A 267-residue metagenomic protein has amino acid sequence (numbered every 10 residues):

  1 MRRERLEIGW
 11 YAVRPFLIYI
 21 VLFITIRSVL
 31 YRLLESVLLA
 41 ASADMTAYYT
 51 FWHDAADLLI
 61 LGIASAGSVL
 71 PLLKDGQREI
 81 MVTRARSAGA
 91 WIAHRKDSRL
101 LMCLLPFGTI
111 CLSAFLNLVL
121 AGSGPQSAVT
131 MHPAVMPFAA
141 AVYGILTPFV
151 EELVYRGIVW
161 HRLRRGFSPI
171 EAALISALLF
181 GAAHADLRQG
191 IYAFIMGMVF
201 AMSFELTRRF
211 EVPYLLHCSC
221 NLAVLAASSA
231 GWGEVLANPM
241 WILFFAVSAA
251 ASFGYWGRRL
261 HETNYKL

Functional and structural regions predicted by a protein language model:
M1-G9: Short, Lys/Arg-rich, polar N-terminal cytosolic tail immediately upstream of the first transmembrane signal-anchor
V13-L17, R99-L104, P137-A141, I170-I175 (+3 more regions): Hydrophobic alpha-helical transmembrane segments
Y19-S28, I60-L70, L104-L118, W241-L260: Hydrophobic core of alpha-helical transmembrane segments in multi-pass integral membrane proteins
I20, I24-L33, A177, Q189-F245: Functionally important transmembrane alpha-helices
L34-H53, Q77-L153, W160-H161, R165: Juxtamembrane helix-loop-helix connectors linking adjacent transmembrane helices in multi-pass membrane enzymes
L72-I80, G254-L267: Membrane-interface capping segments at transmembrane-helix boundaries
V150-I175, M202-R209: Membrane-interface helix/loop boundary segments of multi-pass membrane proteins
P169-H184, C218: Small-polar-interrupted transmembrane alpha-helices in polytopic inner-membrane proteins
